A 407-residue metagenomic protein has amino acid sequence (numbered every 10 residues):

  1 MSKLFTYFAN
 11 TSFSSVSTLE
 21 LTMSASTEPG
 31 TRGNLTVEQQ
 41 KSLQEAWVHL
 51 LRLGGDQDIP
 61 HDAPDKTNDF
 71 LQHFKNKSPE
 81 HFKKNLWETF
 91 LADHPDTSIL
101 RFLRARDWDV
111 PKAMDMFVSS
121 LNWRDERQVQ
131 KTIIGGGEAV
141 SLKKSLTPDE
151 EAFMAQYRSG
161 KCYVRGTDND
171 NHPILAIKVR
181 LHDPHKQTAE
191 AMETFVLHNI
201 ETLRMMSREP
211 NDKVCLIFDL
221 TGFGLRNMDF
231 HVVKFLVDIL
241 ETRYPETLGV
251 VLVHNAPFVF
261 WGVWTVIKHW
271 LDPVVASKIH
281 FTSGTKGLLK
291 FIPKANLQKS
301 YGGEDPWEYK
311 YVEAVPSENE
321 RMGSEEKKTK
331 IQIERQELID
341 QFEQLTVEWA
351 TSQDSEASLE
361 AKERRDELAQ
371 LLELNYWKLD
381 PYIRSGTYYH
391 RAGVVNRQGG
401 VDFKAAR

Functional and structural regions predicted by a protein language model:
S2-R407: Basic, amphipathic alpha-helical/coil surface patches used to engage anionic, phosphate-bearing ligands and membranes
